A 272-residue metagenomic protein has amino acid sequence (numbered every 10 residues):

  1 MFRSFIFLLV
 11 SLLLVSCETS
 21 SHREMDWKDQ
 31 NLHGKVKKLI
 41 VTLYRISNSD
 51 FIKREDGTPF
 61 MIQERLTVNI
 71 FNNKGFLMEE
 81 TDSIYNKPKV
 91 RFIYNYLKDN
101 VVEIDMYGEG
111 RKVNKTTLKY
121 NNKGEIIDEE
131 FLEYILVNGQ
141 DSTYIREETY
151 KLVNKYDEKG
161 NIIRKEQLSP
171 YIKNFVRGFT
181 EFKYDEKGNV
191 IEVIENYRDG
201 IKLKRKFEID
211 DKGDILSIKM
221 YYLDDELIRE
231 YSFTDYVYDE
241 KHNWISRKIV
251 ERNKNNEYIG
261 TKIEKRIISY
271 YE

Functional and structural regions predicted by a protein language model:
M1-R23: Bacterial Sec-dependent N-terminal signal peptides
C17-E272: Buried hydrophobic residues that stabilize the cores of well-folded domains
